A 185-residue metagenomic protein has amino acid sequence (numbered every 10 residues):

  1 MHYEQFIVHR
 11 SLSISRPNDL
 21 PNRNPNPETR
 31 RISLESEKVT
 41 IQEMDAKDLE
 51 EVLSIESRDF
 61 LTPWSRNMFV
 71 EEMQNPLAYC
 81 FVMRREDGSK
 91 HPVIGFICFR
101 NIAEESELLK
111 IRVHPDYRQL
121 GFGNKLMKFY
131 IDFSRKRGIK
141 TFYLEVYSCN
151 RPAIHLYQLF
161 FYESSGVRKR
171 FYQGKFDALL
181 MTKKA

Functional and structural regions predicted by a protein language model:
M1-A46, K183: Conserved N-terminal entry element of GNAT/NAT acetyltransferase domains
H2-E4, L34-E37, E43-D116, M127-F133 (+2 more regions): Acetyl-CoA-dependent GNAT
H9, A78-C80, F176-L180: Short hydrophobic/aromatic beta-strand or adjacent loop that forms the aromatic wall/cage of a ligand/substrate-binding
N22-N26, E145, Q158-L179: Conserved catalytic-core motifs of GNAT/GCN5-like acyltransferases
E71, C149, Y172: Positions that flank functional sites
R112, Y143-E145, L180-T182: Short aromatic/hydrophobic contact patches that present stacked aromatics for nucleic-acid/ligand binding
H114-K128, R135-R137, T141, Y147-H155 (+2 more regions): Conserved glycine-rich acetyl-CoA-binding loop
